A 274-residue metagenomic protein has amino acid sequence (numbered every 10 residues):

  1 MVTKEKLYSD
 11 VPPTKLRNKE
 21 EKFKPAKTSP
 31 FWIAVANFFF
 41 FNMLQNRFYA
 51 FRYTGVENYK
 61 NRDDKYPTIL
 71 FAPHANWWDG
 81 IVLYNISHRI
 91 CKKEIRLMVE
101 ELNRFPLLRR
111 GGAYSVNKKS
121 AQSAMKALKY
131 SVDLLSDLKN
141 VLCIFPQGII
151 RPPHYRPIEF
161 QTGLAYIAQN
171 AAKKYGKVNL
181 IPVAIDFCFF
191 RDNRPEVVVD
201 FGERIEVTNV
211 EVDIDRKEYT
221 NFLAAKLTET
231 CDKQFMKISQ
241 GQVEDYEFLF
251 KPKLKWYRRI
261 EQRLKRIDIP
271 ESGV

Functional and structural regions predicted by a protein language model:
V2-E20, L128-V274: Non-catalytic C-terminal accessory region of glycerolipid acyltransferases and related lyso-lipid remodeling enzymes
P13-R17, F40-N46, H74, D79 (+4 more regions): Catalytic cores of transferase enzymes with a strong primary signal for eukaryotic protein kinases
K24-A50, N103-G112, K251-V274: Alpha-helical membrane-targeting segments
A34-H74: Helix-to-loop junction immediately C-terminal to a conserved catalytic motif
F39, V82-I86, G112-A113, L128-S131 (+1 more regions): "Short basic amphipathic alpha-helical interaction patches in structured regions
Y49, A121-M125, Q161: A conditional alpha-helix N-cap/helix-loop micro-motif detector
N58-K60, L102-R104, S120, F187-F189 (+1 more regions): Residue-level detector of flexible, active-site-proximal loop/helix-junction positions within diverse enzyme catalytic
R62-Q122: Catalytic core of membrane glycerolipid acyltransferases/transacylases, capturing the structured, soluble-facing
